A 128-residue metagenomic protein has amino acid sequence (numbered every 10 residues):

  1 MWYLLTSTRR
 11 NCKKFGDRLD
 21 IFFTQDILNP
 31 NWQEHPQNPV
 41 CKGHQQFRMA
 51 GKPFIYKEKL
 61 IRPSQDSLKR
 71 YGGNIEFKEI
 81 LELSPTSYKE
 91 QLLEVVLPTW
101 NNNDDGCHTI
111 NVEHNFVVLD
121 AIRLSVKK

Functional and structural regions predicted by a protein language model:
M1-K128: Carbohydrate-active catalytic/glycan-binding domains of CAZyme proteins, especially the secreted or lumenal ectodomains
